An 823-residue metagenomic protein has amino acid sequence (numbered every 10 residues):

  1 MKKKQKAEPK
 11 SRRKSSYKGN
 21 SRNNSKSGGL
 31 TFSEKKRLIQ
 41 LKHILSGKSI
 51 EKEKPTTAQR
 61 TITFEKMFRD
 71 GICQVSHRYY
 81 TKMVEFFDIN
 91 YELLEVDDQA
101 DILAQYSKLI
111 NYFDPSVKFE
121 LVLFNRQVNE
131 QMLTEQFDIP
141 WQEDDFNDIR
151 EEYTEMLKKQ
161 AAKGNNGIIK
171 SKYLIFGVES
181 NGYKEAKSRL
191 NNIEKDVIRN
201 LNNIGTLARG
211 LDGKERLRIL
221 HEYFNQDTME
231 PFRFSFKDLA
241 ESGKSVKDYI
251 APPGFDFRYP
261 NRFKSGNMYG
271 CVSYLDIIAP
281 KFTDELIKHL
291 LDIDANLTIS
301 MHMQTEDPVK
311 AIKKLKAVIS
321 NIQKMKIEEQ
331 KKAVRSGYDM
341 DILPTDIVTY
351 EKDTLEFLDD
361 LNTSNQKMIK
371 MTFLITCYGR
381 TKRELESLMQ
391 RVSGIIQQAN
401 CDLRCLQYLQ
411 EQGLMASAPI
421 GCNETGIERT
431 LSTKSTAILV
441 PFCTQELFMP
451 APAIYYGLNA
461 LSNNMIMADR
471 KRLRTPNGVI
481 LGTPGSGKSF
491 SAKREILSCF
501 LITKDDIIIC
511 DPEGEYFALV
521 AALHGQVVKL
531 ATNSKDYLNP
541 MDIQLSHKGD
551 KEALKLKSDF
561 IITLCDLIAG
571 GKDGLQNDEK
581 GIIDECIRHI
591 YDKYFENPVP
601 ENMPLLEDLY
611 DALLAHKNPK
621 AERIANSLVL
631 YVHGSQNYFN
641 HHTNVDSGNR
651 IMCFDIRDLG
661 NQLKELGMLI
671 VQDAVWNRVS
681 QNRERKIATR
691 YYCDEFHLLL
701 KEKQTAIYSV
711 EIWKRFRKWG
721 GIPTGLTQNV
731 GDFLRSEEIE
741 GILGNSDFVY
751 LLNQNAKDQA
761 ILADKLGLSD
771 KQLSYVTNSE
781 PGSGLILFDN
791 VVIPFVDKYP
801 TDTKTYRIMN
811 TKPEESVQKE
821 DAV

Functional and structural regions predicted by a protein language model:
K2-C443: Extended, folded cores of ATP/NTP-driven motor/assembly subunits in large transport and secretion machines
I89, V96-P115, V122-R126, L291 (+10 more regions): P-loop NTPase motor domains
I480: Hydrophobic anchor at the beta1->P-loop junction of P-loop NTPases
K488: Conserved lysine of the Walker
S491: Hydrophobic positions on the alpha1 helix immediately C-terminal to the Walker A/P-loop
S498-I508: Post-Walker A helix-loop "phosphate-sensing" segment adjacent to the P-loop in P-loop NTPases
H524-V528, E738-L751: A short helix-turn-beta junction within AAA+ P-loop NTPase domains corresponding to the substrate/partner-engaging
L766-A822: Conserved P-loop NTPase
